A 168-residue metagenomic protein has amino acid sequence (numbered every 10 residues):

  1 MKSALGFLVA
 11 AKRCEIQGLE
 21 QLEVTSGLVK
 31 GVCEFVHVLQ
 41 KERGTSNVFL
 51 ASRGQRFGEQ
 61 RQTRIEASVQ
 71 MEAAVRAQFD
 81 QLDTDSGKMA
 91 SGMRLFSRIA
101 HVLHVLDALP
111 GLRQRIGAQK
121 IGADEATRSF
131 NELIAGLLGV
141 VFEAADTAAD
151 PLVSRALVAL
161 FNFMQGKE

Functional and structural regions predicted by a protein language model:
M1-E168: Hydrophobic alpha-helical segments
